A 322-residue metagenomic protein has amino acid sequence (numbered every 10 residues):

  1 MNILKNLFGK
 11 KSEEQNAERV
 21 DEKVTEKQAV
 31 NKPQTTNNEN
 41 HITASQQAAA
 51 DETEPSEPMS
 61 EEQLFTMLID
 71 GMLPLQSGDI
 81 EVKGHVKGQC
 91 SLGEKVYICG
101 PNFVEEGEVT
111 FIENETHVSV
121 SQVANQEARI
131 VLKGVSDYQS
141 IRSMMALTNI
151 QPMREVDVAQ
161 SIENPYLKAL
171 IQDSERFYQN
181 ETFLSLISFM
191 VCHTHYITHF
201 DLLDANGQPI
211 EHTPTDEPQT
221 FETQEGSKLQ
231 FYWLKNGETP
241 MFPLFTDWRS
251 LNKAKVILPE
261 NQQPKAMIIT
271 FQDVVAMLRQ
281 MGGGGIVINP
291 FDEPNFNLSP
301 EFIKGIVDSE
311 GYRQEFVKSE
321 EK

Functional and structural regions predicted by a protein language model:
N2-L68, L92, Y97, T110 (+1 more regions): An interfacial alpha-helical scaffold signature
E61-C90, E94-V158: Beta-strand/loop-dominated core regions that host nucleotide or nucleotide-derived cofactor-binding catalytic loops
